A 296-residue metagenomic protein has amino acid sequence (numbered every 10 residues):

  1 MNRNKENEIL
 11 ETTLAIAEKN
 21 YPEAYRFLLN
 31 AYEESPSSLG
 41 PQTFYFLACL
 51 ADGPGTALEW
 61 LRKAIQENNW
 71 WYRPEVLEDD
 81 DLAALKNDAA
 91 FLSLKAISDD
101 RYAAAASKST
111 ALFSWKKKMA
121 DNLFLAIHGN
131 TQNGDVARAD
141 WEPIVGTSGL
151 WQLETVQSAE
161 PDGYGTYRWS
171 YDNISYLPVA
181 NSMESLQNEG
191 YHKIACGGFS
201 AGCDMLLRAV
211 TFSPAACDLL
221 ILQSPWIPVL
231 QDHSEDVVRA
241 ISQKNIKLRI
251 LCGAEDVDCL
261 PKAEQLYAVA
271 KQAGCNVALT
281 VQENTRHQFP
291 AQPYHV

Functional and structural regions predicted by a protein language model:
R3-N30, E34: Alpha-helical segment of the N-proximal tetratricopeptide repeat
T43-A51, W71-I97: TPR/TPR-like alpha-solenoid helical repeat scaffolds
K108-D121: Short beta-strand-to-loop junctions in surface cap/lid or active-site-entrance loops
N122-N188: Serine-hydrolase catalytic machinery in alpha/beta-hydrolase-like enzymes
C196-G198, Q223: Short beta-strand immediately N-terminal to the catalytic nucleophile in serine-hydrolase-like folds
G198-L206: Gly/Ala-rich beta-loop-alpha elbow adjacent to hydrolase catalytic centers
A215-P228: A conserved short beta-strand
I227-V296: The feature captures the conserved acid-bearing segment of alpha/beta-hydrolase catalytic domains
